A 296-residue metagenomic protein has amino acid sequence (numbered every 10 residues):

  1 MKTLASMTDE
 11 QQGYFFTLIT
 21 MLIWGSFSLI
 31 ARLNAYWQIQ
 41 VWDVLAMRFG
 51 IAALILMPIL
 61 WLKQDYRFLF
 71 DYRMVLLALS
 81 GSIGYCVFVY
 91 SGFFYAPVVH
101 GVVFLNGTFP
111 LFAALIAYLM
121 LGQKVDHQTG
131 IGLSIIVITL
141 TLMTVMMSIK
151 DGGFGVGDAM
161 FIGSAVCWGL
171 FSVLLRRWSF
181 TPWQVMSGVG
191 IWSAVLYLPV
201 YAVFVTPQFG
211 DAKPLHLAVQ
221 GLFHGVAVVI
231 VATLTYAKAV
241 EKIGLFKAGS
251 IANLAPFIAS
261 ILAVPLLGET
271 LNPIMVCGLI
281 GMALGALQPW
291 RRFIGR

Functional and structural regions predicted by a protein language model:
M1-D43, S148-R177, V195, L262: Glycine-/small-residue-enriched transmembrane alpha-helix faces in small-molecule transporters and effluxers
Q11-F16, W42-P58, L76, G132-I138 (+3 more regions): Hydrophobic alpha-helical transmembrane segments of multi-pass integral membrane proteins, especially transporters
F15, C86, G101-T108, L174-V195 (+1 more regions): Helix-helix packing/entry segments at the starts of transmembrane helices
I23-I30, L60-L105, A114, L142 (+1 more regions): Specific transmembrane alpha-helical segments of multi-pass solute transporters/efflux pumps, especially DMT/EamA
L29-V41, F94, L142-V156, A202-G221 (+1 more regions): Membrane-interface helix termini and inter-helical loops of multi-pass transporters
N34-Y36, F93-F94, L121, L175 (+3 more regions): Helix-capping/transition residues at the boundaries of transmembrane alpha-helices and the short helical linkers
D43-L54, Y90-K124, S164, L245-P265: Specific alpha-helical transmembrane segments that line the substrate/conduction pathway and gating interfaces
L56, V125-M147, Y197, N253 (+2 more regions): Hydrophobic transmembrane alpha-helices of multi-pass small-molecule transport proteins
